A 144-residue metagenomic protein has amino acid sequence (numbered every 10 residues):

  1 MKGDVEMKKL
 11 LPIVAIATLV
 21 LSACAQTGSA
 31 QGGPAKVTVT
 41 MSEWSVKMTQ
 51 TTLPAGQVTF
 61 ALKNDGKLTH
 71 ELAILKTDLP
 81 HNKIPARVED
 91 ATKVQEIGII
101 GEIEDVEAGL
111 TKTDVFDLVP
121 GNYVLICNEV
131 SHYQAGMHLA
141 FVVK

Functional and structural regions predicted by a protein language model:
M1-E6: Short, Lys/Arg-enriched N-terminal segments with co-localized hydrophobic residues within the first ~10-30 amino acids
L21-A23: C-terminal motif of bacterial Sec signal peptides marking the signal peptidase cleavage site
A25-G32: Bacterial lipoprotein signal-peptidase II cleavage site
G33-Q57: N-terminal edge beta-strand
S45, P54, K67, E104-K144: Extracellular/periplasmic metallocenter environments
L62-N64: Asparagine-centered strand-capping/turn motif at beta-strand->loop junctions
E71-L75: Beta-strand signatures of extracellular beta-sandwich domains
H81-L118: Extracytoplasmic beta-sandwich strand-turn segments characteristic of Greek-key/jelly-roll folds
